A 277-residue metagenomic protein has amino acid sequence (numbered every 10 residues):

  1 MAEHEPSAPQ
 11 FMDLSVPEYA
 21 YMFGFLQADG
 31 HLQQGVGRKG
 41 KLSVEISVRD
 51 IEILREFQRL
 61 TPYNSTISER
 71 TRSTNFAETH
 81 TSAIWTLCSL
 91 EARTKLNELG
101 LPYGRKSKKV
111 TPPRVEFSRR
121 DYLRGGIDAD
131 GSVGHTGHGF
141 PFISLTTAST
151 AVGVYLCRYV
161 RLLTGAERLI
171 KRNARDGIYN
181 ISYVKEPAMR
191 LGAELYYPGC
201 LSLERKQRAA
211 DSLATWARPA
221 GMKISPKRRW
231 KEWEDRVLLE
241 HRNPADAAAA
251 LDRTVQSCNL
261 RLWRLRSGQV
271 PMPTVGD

Functional and structural regions predicted by a protein language model:
M1-D277: Internal intein/HINT superfamily modules and their associated LAGLIDADG
